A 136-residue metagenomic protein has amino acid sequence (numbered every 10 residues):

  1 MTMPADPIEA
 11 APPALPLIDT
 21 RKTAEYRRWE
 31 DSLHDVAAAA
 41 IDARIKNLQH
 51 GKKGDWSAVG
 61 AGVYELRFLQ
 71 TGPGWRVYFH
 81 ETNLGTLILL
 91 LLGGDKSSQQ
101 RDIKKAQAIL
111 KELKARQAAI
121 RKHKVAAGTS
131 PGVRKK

Functional and structural regions predicted by a protein language model:
M1-G74, N83-I88, G94-K136: Basic, Lys/Arg-enriched alpha-helical interface segments
